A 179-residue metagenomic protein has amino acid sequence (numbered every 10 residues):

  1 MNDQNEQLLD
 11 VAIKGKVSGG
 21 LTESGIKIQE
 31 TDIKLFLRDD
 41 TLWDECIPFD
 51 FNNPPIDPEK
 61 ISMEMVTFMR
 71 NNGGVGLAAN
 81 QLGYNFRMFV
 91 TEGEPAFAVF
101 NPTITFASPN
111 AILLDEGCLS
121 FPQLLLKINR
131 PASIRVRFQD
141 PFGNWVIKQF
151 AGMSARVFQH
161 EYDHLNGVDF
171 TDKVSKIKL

Functional and structural regions predicted by a protein language model:
M1-L179: Positively charged
